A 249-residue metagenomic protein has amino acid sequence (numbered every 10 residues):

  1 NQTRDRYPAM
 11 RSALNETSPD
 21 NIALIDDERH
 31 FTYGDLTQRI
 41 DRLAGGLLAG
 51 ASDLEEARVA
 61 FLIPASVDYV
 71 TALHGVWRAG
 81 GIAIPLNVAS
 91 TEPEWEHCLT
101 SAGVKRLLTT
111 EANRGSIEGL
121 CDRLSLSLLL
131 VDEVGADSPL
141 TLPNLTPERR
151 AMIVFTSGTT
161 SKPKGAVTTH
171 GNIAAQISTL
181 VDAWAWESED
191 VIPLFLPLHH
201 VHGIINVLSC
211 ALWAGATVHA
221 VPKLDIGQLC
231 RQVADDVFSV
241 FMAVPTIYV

Functional and structural regions predicted by a protein language model:
N1-E55, R231: N-lobe entry segment of adenylate-forming
R29, A44-S90: Conserved AMP-binding/adenylate-forming
T32-G34, A151-S178: Conserved AMP-binding A3 loop
P64, T109-S116, L196, P222-D225 (+1 more regions): Adenylate-forming
H74-A79, S101, H200, L212-W213: Short hydrophobic alpha-helices that are characteristic scaffold elements of the AMP-binding
S138-F155, S161-K162, D182-V191: Conserved pre-ATP/AMP-binding loop-to-beta segment of ANL
A174-V191, V201-V240: Conserved AMP-binding/adenylation subdomain of ANL enzymes
